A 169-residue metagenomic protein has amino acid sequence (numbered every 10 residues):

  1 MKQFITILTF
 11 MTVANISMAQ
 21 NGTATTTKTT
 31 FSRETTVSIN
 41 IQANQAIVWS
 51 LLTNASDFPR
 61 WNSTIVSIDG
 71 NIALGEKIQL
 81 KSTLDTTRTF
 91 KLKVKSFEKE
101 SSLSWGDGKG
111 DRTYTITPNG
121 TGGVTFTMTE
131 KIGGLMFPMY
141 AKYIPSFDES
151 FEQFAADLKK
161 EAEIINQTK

Functional and structural regions predicted by a protein language model:
M1-A24: Bacterial Sec-dependent N-terminal signal peptides
M18-D69: Hydrophobic ligand-binding cavity/cleft-lining segments
G22, K160-K169: Short, highly charged C-terminal tails/helix-capping segments
T36, S56-T89, F97-E100: Short beta-edge strand/loop motif at the mouth of beta-sheet-based domains
V37-I39, F90-S96, R112-P118: Hydrophobic/aromatic beta-strand elements that line small-molecule binding cavities or substrate pockets in beta-rich
I47-L51, F58, I78, V94 (+3 more regions): Hydrophobic pocket/interface hotspot
T53, N62, S82-L84, S96-E98 (+3 more regions): A mature extracytoplasmic/lumenal domain signature
G106-K160: Beta-strand/loop substructures that line and gate deep hydrophobic ligand-binding cavities in soluble
